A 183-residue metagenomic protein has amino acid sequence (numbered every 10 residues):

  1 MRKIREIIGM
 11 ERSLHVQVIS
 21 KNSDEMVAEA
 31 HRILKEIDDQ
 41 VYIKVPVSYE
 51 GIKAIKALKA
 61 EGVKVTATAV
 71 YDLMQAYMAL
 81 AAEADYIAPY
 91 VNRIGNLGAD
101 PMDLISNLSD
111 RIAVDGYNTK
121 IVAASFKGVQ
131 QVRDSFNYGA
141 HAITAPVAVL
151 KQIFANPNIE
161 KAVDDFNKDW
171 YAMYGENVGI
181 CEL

Functional and structural regions predicted by a protein language model:
M1-E61, V91: Active-site beta->alpha loop and helix N-cap motifs at the rims of alpha/beta catalytic domains
M1-R5, A30-H31, I55, A76 (+3 more regions): Generic structural signal for well-ordered alpha-helices, preferentially at hydrophobic/aromatic core positions
H15-N22, Q40-S48, K64-Y77, A88-G98 (+1 more regions): Catalytic beta/alpha-barrel core
E25-I33, A54, D72-A82, K127-A142: Catalytic cores of alpha/beta
I37-D39, A57-V65, A81-A88, N137-T144: Glycine-enriched alpha-helix->loop->beta-strand junction motifs that scaffold or abut catalytic
Y49, A99-D115: Short loop-to-alpha-helix "cap/lid" segments that border enzyme active sites across diverse enzyme classes
A69, Y86-L97, G139-I159: Glycine-rich phosphate-binding active-site loops on the catalytic face of alpha/beta enzymes
I105, Q152-E182: C-terminal helical cap(s) of enzyme catalytic domains, especially alpha/beta-barrels
